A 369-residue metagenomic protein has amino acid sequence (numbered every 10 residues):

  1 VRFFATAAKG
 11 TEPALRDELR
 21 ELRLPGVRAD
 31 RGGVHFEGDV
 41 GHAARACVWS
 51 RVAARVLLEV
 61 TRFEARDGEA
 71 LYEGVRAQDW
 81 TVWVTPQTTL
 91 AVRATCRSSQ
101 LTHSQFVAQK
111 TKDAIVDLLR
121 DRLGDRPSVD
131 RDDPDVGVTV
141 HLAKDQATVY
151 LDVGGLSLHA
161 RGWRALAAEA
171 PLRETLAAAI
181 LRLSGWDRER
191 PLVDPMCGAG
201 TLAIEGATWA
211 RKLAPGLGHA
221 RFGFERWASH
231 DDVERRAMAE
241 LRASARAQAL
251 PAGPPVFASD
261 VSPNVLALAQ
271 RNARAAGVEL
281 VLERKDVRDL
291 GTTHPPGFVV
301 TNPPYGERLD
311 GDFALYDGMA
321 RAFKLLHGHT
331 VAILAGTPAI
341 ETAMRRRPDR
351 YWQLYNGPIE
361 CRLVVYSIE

Functional and structural regions predicted by a protein language model:
R2-V136, L142-K144, V153-H159, L166-A167 (+1 more regions): Accessory substrate-recognition/RNA-binding modules or partner subunits associated with SAM-dependent
T81-W83, L290-P295: Short amphipathic alpha-helix with an adjacent loop that forms part of the alpha/beta core around
V149-G185: SAM-dependent Rossmann-like transferase core, predominantly class I methyltransferases with a strong bias toward
L172-G291: Conserved S-adenosyl-L-methionine
L213, H219-A243, H294, Y305-I340: SAM-dependent methyltransferase catalytic-core segment centered on the flexible catalytic loop and adjoining short
P296-N302: Short SAM/SAH-binding signature in class I
